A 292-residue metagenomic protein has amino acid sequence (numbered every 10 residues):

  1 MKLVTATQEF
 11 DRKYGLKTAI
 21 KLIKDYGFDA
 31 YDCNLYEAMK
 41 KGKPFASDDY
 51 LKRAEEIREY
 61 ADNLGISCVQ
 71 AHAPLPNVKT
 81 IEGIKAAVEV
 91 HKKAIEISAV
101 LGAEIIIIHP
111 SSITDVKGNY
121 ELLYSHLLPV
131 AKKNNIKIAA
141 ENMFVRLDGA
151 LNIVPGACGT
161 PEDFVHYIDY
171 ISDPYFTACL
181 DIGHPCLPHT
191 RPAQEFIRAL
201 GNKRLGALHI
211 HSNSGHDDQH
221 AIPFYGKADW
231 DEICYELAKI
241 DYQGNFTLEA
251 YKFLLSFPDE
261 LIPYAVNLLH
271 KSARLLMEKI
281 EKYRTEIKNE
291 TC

Functional and structural regions predicted by a protein language model:
M1-V4, R12-D29, D62, G102 (+2 more regions): Histidine-acidic metal/acid-base catalytic patches
K2-Y14, P76-V88: Active-site mouth loops of central-metabolism enzymes
E9-D11, L35-E37, P74-N77, P110-T114 (+4 more regions): Active-site-proximal loop/turn and secondary-structure-junction residues that shape catalytic pockets, frequently
Y26, Y31-K40, I66-L75: Short, conserved active-site loops that position catalytic residues or coordinate cofactors/metal ions across diverse
Y31-C33, V69-A71, I106, I138 (+2 more regions): Hydrophobic residues within beta-strands of alpha/beta enzymes
D32-R58: Glycine-rich, proline-tolerant flexible connector loops at the mouths of alpha/beta enzymes
M39-P44, N77-E82, R146-L151, H216-H220 (+1 more regions): A short acidic, helix-capping loop that chelates divalent metal ions and anchors anionic groups
E56-S67, N77-T177, L187-P188, L268 (+1 more regions): Active-site acidic/histidine proton-transfer and metal-coordination neighborhood in alpha/beta enzyme cores
